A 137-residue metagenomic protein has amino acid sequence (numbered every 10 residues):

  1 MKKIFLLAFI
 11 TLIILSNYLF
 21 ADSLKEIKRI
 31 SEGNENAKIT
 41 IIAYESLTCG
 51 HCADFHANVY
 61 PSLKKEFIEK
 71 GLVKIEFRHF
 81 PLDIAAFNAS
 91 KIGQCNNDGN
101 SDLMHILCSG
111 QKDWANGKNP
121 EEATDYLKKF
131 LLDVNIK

Functional and structural regions predicted by a protein language model:
K2-D83, F87, K129: Extracytoplasmic thiol/disulfide redox context detector
P81-K137: Cysteine-centric redox/oxidoreductase cores and disulfide-bonded domains
